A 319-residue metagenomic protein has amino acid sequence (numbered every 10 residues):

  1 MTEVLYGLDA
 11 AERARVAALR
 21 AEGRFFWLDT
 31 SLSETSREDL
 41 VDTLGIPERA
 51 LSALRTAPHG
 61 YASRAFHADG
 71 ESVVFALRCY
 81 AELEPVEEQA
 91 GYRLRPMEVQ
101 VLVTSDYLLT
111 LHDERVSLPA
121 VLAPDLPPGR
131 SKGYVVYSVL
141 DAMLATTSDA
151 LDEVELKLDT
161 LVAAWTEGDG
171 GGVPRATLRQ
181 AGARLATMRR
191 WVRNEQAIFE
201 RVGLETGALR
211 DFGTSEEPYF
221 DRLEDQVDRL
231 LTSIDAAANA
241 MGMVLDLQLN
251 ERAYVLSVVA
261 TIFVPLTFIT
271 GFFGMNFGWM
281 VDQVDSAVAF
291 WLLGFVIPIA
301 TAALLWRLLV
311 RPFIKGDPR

Functional and structural regions predicted by a protein language model:
M1-L204, R222, R311-R319: Peripheral, non-transmembrane regulatory/ligand-interaction domains of membrane transport proteins
A57, D69, D125, G168-D169 (+3 more regions): Surface-exposed loop/turn and secondary-structure junction residues enriched for glycine/proline
A62, L204, R210-D211, M280-D282: A short hydrophobic/aromatic micro-motif that marks alpha-helical segments and, especially, helix-coil
L83-G91, L209-T214, V281: Short helix-coil transition/hinge motifs at the ends and kinks of transmembrane helices, capturing the brief
D106, M143, D169-F273: Membrane-associated alpha-helical segments
L122, E205, L247, Y254 (+2 more regions): Residue-level signature of transmembrane alpha-helix interfaces in integral membrane proteins
L140, T147, L230, P298-W306: Alpha-helical transmembrane segments
L266-R319: Alpha-helical transmembrane anchor segments
